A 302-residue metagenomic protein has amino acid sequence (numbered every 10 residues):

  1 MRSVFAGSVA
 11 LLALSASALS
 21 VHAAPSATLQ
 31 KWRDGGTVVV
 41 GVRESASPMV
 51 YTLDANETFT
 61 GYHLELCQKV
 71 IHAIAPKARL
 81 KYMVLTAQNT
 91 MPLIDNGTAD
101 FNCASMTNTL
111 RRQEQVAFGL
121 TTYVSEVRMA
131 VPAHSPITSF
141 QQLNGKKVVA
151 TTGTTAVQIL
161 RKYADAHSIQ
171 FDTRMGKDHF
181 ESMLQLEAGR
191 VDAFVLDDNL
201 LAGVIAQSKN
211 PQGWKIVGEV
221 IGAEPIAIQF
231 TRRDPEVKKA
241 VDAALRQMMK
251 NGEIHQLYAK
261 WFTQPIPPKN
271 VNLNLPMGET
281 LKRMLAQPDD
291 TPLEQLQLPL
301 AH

Functional and structural regions predicted by a protein language model:
A24-A104, N251: Extracytoplasmic small-molecule ligand-binding "clamshell" domains of the periplasmic binding protein/Venus flytrap
P25, L80-P92, T173-Q185, G222-E224: Short helix-initiation/N-cap motifs at beta->coil->alpha
T37-E44, F59-T60, Q141-V157: Short loop->beta-strand "edge-of-pocket" segments that line small-molecule binding or catalytic clefts across diverse
E44, Y123-V131, A206-L245, Q264-L285: Periplasmic-binding protein-like
T52-N56, Q68-A78, A156-M175, I205-N210: Ligand-binding cleft/hinge of the Venus flytrap
L64-I74, I137, Q141-Q142, K146-K147 (+4 more regions): Extended ligand-binding regions for polar small-molecule ligands
Q68, L80-Q142, K282-E294: Acidic, polar ligand-binding/catalytic clefts
N89, S105-E114, I159-A166, E187-A188 (+1 more regions): A ligand-binding cleft/hinge motif common to bilobed small-molecule-binding domains
